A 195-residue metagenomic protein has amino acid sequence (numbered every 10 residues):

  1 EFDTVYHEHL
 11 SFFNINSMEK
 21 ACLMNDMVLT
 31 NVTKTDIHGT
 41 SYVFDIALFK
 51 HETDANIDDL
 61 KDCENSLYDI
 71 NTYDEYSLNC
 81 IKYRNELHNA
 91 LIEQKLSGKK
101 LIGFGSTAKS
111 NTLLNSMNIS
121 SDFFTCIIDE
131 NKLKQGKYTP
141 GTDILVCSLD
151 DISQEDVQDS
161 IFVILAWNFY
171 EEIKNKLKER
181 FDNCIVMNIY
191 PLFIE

Functional and structural regions predicted by a protein language model:
E1-S11, I15-S17, C22: Short, glycine-/aromatic-enriched active-site segment of Class I SAM-dependent methyltransferases
K20-L23, I46, I194-E195: Extracellular glycan-modifying ectodomains
M24-V28, Q94: A structural motif corresponding to the C-terminal end of an alpha-helix and its immediate exit/capping segment
M27-H38: Conserved S-adenosyl-L-methionine
G39-F44: Short hydrophobic/aromatic beta-strand or adjacent loop that forms the aromatic wall/cage of a ligand/substrate-binding
L48-E195: Hydrophobic, well-ordered beta-alpha structural blocks that scaffold small-molecule cofactor pockets
